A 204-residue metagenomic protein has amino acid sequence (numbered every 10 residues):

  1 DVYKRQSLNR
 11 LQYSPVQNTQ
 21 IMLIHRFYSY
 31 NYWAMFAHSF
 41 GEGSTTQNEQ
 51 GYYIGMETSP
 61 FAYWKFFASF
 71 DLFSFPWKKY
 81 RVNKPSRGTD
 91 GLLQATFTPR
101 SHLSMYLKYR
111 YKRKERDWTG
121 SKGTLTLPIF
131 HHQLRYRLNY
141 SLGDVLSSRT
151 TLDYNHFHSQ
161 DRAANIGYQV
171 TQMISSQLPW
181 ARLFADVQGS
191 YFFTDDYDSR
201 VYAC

Functional and structural regions predicted by a protein language model:
D1-C204: Exposed, low-structure sequence patches enriched in small/polar residues
